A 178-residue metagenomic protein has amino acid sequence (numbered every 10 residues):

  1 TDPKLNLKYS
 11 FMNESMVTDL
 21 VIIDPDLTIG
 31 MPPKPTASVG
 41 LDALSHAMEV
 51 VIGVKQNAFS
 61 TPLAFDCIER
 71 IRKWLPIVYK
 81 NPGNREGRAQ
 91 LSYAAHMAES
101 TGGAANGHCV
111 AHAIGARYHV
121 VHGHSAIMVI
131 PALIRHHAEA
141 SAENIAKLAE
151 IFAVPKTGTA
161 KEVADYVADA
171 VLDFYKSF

Functional and structural regions predicted by a protein language model:
T1-Q56, A146-K147, I151: A glycine/threonine-rich phosphate-anchoring loop and its flanking beta-alpha core in nucleotide/phosphate-binding
M16, L41-S45, A64-I68, R72 (+3 more regions): Hydrophobic faces of stable alpha-helices that mediate helix-helix packing
I29, H112-G115, P155: Short beta-alpha connecting loops at secondary-structure transitions that line or flank enzyme active sites
P32, T36, G40, Q56-L63 (+5 more regions): Catalytic cores of large soluble enzymes that bind and process phosphate-bearing ligands
E49-A105, H112-G115: Glycine-rich phosphate/diphosphate-binding loops and the adjacent beta-loop-alpha structural elements that coordinate
R117-F178: Gly/Pro-rich interdomain helix-loop hinge
